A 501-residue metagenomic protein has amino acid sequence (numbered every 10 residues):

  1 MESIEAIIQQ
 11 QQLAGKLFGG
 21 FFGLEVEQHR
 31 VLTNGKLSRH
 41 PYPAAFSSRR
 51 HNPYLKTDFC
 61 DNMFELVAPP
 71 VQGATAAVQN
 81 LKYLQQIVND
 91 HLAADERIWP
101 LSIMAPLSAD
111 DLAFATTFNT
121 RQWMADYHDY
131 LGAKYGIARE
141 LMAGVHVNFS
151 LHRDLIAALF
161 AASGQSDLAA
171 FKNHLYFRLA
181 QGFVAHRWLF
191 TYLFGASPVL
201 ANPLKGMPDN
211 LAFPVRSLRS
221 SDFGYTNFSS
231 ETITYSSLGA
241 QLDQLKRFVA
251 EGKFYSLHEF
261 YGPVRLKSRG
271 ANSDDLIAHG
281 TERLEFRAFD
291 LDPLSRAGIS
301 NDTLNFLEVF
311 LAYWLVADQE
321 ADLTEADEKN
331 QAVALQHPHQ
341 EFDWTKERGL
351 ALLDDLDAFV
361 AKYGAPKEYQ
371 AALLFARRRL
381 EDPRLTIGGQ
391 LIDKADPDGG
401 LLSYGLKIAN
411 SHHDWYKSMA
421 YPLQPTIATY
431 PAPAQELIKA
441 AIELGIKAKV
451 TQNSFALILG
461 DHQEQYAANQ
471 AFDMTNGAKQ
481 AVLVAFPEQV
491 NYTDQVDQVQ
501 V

Functional and structural regions predicted by a protein language model:
M1-G132, R139-A143, F306-V309: Terminal catalytic/cofactor-binding subdomain
Q9-Q10, P106-L107, F118-I137, L141 (+3 more regions): Loop-rich catalytic cores of soluble enzymes, especially ATP-dependent carboxylate-amine ligases and other
R30-L32, P70, L151-L155, D290: Beta-strand elements of well-folded, non-transmembrane domains
Q79-A93, F160-G195, G298-D322: Long, well-ordered alpha-helical scaffolding segments within enzyme catalytic domains, especially pronounced
R97-D110, F160-G164, L323-K329: Short, glycine/acidic-rich hinge or "gate" loops at secondary-structure transitions that mediate conformational
A250-L350: Long, well-ordered mid-to-C-terminal structural blocks that present hydrophobic/aromatic surfaces
L323, E328-K439, E443-N491: Cationic, histidine-enriched alpha-helical/coil surfaces that engage anionic ligands
